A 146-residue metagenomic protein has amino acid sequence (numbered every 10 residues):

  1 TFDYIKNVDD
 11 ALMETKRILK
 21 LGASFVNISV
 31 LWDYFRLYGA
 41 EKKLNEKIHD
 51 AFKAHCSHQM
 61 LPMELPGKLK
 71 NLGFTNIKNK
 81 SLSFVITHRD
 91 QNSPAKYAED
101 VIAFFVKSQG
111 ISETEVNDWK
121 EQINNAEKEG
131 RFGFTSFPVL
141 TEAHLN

Functional and structural regions predicted by a protein language model:
T1-V8: A short SAM/SAH-binding and catalytic strip from SAM-dependent methyltransferases
I5, M13, G67: Active-site cofactor/cluster-binding pocket
D9-S24: A short glycine-rich, Lys/Arg-flanked "PGG" loop and its adjoining helix->strand segment in the class I
S24-Q91: Conserved catalytic/acceptor-binding region of the Class I
L65, V116-K120, T135-V139: Short coil/turn segments at secondary-structure boundaries
L72-T75, K96-A98, S136-N146: Core SAM-dependent methyltransferase catalytic element
K78-F132: C-terminal helical/coil "lid" or tail adjacent to the Rossmann-like core of SAM-dependent
